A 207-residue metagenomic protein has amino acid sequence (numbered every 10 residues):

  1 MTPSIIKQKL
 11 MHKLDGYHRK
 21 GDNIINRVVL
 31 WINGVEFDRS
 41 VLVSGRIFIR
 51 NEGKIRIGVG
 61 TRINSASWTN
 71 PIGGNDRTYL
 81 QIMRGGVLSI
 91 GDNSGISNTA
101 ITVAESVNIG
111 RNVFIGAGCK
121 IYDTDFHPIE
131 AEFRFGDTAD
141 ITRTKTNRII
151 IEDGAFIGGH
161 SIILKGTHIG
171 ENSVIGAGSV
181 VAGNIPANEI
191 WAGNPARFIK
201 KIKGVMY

Functional and structural regions predicted by a protein language model:
M1-Y122, F126-P128, E152-G154, I163 (+3 more regions): Domain-scale signature associated with acetyltransferase and cell-envelope carbohydrate enzymes
G45, A139, R143, S161: Conserved short-loop catalytic and cofactor-binding motifs
Y79-M83, D137-I149: A short acidic, glycine-rich active-site loop that binds or catalyzes chemistry on phosphate/adenosine moieties
N98, G159, L164-K165, A177: Conserved beta-strand->loop/alpha-helix structural units within folded catalytic cores of enzymes with alpha/beta
A131-G136, A155, G159-S161, S173: A short, terminal or domain-edge coil/loop segment
A131-T142, Y207: Short glycine/proline- and charge-enriched loop/turn segments that cap or connect secondary-structure elements
T146, E152, G158: A conserved catalytic-core signature of glycosyltransferases
G166-A196: C-terminal/domain-terminus segments
